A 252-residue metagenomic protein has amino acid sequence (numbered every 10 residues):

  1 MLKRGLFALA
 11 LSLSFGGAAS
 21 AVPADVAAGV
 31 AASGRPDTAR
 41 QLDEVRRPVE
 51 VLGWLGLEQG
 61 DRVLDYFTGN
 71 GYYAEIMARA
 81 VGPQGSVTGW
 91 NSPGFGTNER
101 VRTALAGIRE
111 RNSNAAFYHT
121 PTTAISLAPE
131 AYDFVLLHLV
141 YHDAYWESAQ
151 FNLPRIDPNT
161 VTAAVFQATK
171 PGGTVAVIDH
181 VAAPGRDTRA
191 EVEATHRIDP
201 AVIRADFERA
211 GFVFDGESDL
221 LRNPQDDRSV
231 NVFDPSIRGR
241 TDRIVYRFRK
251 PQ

Functional and structural regions predicted by a protein language model:
V26-E58: Class I SAM-dependent methyltransferase Rossmann-like catalytic core, especially the SAM/SAH-binding loop
Q59-G60, P83-G85, T169-V175: Short glycine-dipeptide loop
G60-G69: Conserved class I S-adenosyl-L-methionine
D61, I125-L139: A short acidic, Gly/Pro-enriched loop at the edge of an enzyme's catalytic core that lines a small-molecule cofactor
G71-E75: Glycine-rich SAM-binding Motif I of class I
A78-G82, N152-P171: A short glycine-rich, Lys/Arg-flanked "PGG" loop and its adjoining helix->strand segment in the class I
E99-L127: S-adenosyl-L-methionine
A210, Q225-Q252: Core SAM-dependent methyltransferase catalytic element
